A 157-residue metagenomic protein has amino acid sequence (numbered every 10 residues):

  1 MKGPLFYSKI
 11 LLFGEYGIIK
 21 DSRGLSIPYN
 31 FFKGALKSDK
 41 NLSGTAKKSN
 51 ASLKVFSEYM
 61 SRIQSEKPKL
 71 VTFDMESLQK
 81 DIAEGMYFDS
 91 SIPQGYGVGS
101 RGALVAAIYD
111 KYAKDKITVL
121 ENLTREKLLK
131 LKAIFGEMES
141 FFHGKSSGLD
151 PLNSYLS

Functional and structural regions predicted by a protein language model:
M1-V98, D110-N122, E126, S157: ATP-binding N-lobe of GHMP and related small-molecule kinases
R101: Short, conserved phosphate/pyrophosphate- and ester-handling motifs at nucleotide-, phospho-/glycolipid
A106-A107: A generic, well-ordered mixed alpha/beta core segment in the N-terminal half of proteins
R125-S157: Alpha/beta catalytic cores of group-transfer enzymes, especially the acyltransferase/condensing modules of polyketide
